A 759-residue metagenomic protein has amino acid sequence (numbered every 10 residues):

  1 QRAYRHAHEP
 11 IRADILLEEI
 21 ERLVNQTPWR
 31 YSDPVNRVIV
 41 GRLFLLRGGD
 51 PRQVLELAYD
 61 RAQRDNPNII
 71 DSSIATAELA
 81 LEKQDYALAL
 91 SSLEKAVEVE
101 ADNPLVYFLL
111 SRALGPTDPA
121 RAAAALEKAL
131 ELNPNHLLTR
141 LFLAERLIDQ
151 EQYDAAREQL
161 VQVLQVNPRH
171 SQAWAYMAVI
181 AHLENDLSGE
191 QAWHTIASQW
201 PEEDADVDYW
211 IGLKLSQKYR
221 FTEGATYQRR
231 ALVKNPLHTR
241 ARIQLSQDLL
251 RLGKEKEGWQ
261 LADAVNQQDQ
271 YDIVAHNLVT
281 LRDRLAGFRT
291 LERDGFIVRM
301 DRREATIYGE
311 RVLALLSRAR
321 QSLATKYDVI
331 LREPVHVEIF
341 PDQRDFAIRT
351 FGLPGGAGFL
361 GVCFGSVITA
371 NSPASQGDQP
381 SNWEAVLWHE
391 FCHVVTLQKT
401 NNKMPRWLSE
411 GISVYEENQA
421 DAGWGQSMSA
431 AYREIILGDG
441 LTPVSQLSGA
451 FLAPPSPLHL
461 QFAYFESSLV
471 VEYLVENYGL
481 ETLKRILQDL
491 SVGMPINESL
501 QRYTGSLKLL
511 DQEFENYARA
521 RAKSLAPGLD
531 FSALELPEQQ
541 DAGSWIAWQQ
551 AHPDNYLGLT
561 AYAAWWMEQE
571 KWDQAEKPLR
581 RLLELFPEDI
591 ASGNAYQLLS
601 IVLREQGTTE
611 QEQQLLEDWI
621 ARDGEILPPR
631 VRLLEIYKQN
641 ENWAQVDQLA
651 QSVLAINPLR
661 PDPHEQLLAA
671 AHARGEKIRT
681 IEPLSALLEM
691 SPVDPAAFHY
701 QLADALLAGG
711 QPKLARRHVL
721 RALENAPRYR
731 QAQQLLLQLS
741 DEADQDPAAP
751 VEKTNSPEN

Functional and structural regions predicted by a protein language model:
Q1-R2, S32-I39, D71-A75, L105-L109 (+13 more regions): Alpha-solenoid helical repeat scaffolds
H6-V35, R42-L43, R47-G48, V54 (+11 more regions): Long, contiguous interaction/recruitment modules in multidomain scaffold/adaptor proteins
H8-R22, L46-A58, E82-K95, G115-K128 (+12 more regions): Structural signature of tandem alpha-helical TPR/SEL1-like repeats, specifically the intra-repeat loop/turn
L16-L23, L57, S91, A124-A125 (+13 more regions): Juxtacatalytic substrate-recognition/specificity segment
E18-E21, Q247-I273, T280, A655-P658 (+2 more regions): TPR/TPR-like (Sel1-like) alpha-helical repeat modules
L23-R30, R64-D65, V99, L132 (+10 more regions): Structural marker of alpha-solenoid helical repeat scaffolds
R42, S92, L109, N135 (+18 more regions): Beta/coil-rich, acidic/histidine-enriched accessory regions frequently appended to metallopeptidases
